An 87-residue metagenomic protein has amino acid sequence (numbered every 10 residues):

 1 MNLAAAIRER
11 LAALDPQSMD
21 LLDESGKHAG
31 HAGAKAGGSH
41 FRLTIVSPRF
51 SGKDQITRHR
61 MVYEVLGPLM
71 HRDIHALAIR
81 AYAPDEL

Functional and structural regions predicted by a protein language model:
M1-K35: N-terminal first-folded block
I7, I45-V46, V62: Hydrophobic aliphatic residue packing
L22, T44-V46, R80-Y82: Solvent-exposed beta-strand sheet faces enriched in polar/charged residues
G26-H28, V46-P48, P84-E86: Residues within mature, well-folded domains
H28-H31, H40, H59, H75: Histidine-centered active-site/metal-ligand motif
G30-P48: A short, structured beta-strand/loop element
K53-L87: C-terminal structural segments of small proteins and small subunits
